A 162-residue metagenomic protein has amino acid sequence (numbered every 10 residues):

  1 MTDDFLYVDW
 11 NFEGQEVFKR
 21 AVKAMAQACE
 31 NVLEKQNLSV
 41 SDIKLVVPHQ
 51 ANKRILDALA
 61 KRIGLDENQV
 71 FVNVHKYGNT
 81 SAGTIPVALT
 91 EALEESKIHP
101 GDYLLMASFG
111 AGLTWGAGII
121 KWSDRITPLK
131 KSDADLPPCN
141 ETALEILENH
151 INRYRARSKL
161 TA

Functional and structural regions predicted by a protein language model:
M1-H75, D124-A162: Hydrophobic pocket-lining "lid/loop/helix" segments that shape and contact the acyl-thioester
N52-R54, Y77-N79, A111-L113: Short Gly/Pro-enriched loop/turn and capping motifs at secondary-structure junctions
I63, G83, V87-P137: Catalytic phosphate/nucleotide-handling subdomain of diverse soluble enzymes
V70-T84, A107-S108: Cysteine-centered functional microenvironments
